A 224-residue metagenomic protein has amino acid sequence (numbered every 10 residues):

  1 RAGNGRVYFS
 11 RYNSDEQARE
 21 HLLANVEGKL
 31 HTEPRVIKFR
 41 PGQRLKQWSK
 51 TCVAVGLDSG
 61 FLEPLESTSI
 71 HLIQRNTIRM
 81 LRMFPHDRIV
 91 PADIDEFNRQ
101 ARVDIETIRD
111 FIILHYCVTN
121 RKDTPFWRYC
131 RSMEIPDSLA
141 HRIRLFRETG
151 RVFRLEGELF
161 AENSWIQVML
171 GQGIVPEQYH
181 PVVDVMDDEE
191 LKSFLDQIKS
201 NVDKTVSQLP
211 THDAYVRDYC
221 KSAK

Functional and structural regions predicted by a protein language model:
R1, F39, W48, F126-C130: Tryptophan-centered motif/residue detector
R1-F39, G60-H71, M83-H86: Conserved FAD/dinucleotide-binding core of flavoprotein oxidoreductases
S14, A18, I73-N76, D93 (+1 more regions): Alpha-helical structural motif
R19-L22, R44-S49: Single, function-defining residue in the core of a domain
P41-G42, F97: Beta-rich nucleic-acid/ligand-interaction surfaces
Q47-L65: Short FAD-binding loop at a beta-strand-to-alpha-helix junction that anchors the flavin cofactor in diverse
T51-V53, E66-M80: A short alpha/beta connector and helix-capping loop motif
R82-K224: Long, low-complexity C-terminal extensions of enzymes
